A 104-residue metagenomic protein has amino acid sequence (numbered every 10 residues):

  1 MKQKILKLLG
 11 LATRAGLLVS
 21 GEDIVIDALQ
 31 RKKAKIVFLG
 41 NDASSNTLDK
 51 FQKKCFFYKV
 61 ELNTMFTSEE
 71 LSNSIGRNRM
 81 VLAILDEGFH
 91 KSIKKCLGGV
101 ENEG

Functional and structural regions predicted by a protein language model:
M1-Q3, G104: Conserved catalytic alpha/beta core of Sir2/sirtuin-type deacylases, generalized to analogous enzyme cores that bind
K4, N46, K50, F66 (+2 more regions): Charged, alpha-helix-enriched surfaces in structured cytosolic catalytic cores of large nucleotide-utilizing machines
K4-L39: N-terminal first-folded block
G16, K35-I36, E61-N63, R79-L82: Structural motif
D23, D42, T67-E70, E87: Short, ordered loop/turn segments at secondary-structure junctions
Q30, A34-Q52, K59-E61: N-terminal positively charged helical leader segments and presequences
Q52-R79: Mid-chain, well-packed structural core segment of small domains
E70-G104: C-terminal structural segments of small proteins and small subunits
